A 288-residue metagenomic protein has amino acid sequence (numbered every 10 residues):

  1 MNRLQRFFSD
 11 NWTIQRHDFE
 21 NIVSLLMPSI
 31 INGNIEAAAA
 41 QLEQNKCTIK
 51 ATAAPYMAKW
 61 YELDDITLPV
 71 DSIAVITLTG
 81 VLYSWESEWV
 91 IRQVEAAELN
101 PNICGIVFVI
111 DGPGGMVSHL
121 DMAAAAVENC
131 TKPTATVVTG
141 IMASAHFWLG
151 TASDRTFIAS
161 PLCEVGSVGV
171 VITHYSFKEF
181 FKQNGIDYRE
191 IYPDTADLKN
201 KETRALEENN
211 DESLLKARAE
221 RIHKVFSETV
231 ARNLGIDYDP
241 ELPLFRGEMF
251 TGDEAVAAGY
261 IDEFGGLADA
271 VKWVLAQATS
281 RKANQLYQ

Functional and structural regions predicted by a protein language model:
M1-T131, I141, A145-N233, Q277 (+1 more regions): Small-residue-centered hinge/linker elements
T136-A143, L244-G247: Glycine-rich beta-to-alpha transition loops that act as phosphate-gripper elements at the mouths of alpha/beta enzyme
G150, A255-V256: Hydrophobic residues within well-ordered alpha-helices
T156-A159, I261-A270: Short acidic-hydrophobic, aromatic-tinged amphipathic segments that line or gate anion-handling sites
H223-E254, Y260: Secondary-structure end/capping motifs
A258-G259, W273: Generic alpha-helical secondary-structure signal
A268-A278: Extracytoplasmic/luminal low-complexity segments enriched in Pro/Gly and acidic/polar residues that act as flexible
